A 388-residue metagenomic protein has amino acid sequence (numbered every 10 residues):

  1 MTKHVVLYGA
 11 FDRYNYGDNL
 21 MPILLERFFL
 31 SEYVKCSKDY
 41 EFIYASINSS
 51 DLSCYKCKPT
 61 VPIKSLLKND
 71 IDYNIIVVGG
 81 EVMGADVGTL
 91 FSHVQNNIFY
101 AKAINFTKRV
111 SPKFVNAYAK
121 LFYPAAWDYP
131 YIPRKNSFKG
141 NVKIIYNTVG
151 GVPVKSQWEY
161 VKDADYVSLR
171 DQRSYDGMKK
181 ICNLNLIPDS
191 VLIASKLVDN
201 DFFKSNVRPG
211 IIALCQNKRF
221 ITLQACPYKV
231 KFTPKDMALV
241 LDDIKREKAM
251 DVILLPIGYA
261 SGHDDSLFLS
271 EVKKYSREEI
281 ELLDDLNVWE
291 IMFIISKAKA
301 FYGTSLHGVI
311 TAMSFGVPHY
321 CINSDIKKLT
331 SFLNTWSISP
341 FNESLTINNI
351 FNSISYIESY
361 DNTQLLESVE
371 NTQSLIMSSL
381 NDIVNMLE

Functional and structural regions predicted by a protein language model:
M1-E388: Active-site anion-handling motifs in enzyme catalytic cores
